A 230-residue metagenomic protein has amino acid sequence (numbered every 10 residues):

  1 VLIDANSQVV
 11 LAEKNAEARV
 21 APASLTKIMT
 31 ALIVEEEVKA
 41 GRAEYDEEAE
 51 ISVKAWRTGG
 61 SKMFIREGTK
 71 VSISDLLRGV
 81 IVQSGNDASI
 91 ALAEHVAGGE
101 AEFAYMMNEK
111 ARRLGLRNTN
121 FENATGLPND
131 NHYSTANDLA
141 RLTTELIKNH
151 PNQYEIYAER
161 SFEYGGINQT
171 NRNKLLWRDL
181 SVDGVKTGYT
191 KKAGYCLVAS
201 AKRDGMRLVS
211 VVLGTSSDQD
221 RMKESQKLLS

Functional and structural regions predicted by a protein language model:
V1-N137, T144-K148: Active-site-adjacent loops and short helices of periplasmic peptidoglycan-processing enzymes
L116-N120, P128-S230: Domain-terminus/edge residues, biased toward the C-terminal soluble/receptor-binding domains of extracytoplasmic
